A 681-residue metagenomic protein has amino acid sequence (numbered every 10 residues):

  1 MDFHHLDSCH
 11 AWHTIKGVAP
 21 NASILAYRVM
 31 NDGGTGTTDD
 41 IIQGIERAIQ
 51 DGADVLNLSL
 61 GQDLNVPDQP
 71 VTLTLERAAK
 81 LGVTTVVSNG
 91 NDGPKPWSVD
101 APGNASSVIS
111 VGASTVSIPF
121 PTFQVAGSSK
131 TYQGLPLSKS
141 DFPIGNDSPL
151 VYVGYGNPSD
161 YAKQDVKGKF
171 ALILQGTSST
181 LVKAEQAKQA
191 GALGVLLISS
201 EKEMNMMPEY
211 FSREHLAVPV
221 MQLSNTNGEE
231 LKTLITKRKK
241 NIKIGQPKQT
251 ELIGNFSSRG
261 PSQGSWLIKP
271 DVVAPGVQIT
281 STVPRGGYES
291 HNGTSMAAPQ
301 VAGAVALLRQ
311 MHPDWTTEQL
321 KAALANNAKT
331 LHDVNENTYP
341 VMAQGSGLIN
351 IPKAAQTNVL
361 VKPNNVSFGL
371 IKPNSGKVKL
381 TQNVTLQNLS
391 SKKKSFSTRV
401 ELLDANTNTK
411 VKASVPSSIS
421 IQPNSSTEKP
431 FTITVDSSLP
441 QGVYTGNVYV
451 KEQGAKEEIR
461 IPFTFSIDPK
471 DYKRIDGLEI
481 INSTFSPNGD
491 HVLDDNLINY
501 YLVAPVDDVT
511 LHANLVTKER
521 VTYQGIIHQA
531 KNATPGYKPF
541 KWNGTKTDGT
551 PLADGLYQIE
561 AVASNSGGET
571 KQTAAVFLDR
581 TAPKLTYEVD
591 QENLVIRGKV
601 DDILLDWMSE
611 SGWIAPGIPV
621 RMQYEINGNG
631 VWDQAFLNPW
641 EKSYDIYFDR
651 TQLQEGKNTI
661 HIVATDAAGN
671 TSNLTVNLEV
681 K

Functional and structural regions predicted by a protein language model:
M1-T37, K80, N104-V108, D165-V166 (+2 more regions): Subtilisin-like serine protease catalytic core
H4-D7, L25, V29-N31, D54 (+5 more regions): Hydrolase catalytic cores
I15, N57, S110, R213-L234 (+4 more regions): C-terminal subdomain of the subtilisin-like protease fold in secreted/lumenal serine endopeptidases
V87, L252-S258, I351-L389, S418 (+3 more regions): Beta-sheet-dominated interaction scaffolds and their linkers
S98-P270, P284: Structured lumen-facing ectodomains of secretory-pathway proteins
V334, I351-L370, S390-T432, D507-N532 (+2 more regions): Surface-exposed binding patches on compact interaction domains or structured appendages
S466-K470, S566-D590, D666, L674-K681: Flexible, low-complexity linkers/stalks enriched in Thr/Pro that connect modular domains
V521-L552, W640-T651, G656: Glycine-centered tight-turn motifs at strand-turn-strand junctions
